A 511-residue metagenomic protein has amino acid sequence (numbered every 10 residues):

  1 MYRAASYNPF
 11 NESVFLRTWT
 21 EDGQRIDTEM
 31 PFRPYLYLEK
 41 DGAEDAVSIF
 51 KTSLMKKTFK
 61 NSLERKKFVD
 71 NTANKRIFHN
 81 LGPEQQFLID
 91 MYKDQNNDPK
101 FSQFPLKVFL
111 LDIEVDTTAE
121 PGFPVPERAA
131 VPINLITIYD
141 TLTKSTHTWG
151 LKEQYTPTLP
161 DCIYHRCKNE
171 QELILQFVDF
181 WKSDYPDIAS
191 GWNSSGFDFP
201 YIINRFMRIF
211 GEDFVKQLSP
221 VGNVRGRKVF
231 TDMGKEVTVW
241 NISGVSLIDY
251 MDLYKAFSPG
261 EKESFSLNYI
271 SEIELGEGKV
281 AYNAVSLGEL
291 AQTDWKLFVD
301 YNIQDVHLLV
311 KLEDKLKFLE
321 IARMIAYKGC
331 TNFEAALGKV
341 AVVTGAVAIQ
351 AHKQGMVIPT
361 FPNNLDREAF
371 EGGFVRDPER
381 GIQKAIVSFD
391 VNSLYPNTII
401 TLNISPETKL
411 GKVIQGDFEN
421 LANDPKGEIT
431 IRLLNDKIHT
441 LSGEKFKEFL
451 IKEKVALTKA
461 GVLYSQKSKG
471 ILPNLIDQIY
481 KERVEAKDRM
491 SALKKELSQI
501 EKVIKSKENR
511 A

Functional and structural regions predicted by a protein language model:
M1-E84, R208-N241, G276, V280-A281 (+7 more regions): Non-catalytic nucleic-acid-binding interfaces of large nucleic-acid enzymes and RNP effectors
R3-E44, Q95-I188: Conserved RNase H-like, two-metal-ion catalytic cores of nucleic-acid enzymes
I89-Q95, K100-A119, L218-W240, A348-N364: Extended, Lys/Arg-enriched charged tracts that mediate electrostatic binding to polyanionic substrates
T118-P121, H147, F199-P200, A256-S258 (+7 more regions): Short helix/loop capping segments that flank catalytic or ligand/cofactor-binding pockets
T146-L151, T156-Y164, K168, Y185 (+5 more regions): Active-site-proximal helix-loop-helix substrate-binding element of RNase H-like nuclease domains
P186-S194, I325: Short glycine-rich phosphate-binding loop at a beta-alpha junction
V285-N403, K412-E419, I504-A511: Common nucleic-acid-contacting/processivity interface regions adjacent to the catalytic cores of nucleic-acid enzymes
V391-A511: Helical catalytic core of nucleic-acid polymerases
